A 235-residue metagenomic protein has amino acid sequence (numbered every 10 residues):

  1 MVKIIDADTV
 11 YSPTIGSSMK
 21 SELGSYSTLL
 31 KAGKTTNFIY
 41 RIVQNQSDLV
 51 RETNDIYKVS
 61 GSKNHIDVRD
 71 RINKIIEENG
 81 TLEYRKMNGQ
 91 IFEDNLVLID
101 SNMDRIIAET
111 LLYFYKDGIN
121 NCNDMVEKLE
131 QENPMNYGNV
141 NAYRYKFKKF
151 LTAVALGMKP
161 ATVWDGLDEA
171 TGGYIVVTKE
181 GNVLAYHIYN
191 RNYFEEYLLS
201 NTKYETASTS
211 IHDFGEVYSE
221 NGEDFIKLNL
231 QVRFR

Functional and structural regions predicted by a protein language model:
M1-R235: Short, positively charged
